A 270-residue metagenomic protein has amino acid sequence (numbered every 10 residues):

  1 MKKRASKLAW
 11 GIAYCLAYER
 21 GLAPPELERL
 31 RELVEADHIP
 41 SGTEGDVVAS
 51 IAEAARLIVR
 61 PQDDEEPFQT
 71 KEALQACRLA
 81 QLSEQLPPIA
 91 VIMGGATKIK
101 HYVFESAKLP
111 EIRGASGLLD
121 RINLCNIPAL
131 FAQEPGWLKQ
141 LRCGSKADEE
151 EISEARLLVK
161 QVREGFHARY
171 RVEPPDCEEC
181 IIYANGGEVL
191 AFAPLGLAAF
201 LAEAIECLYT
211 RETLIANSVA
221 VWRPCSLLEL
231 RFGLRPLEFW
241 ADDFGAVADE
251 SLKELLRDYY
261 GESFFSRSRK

Functional and structural regions predicted by a protein language model:
M1-K270: Regulatory and interdomain segments flanking nucleotide-handling catalytic cores in signaling/defense enzymes
